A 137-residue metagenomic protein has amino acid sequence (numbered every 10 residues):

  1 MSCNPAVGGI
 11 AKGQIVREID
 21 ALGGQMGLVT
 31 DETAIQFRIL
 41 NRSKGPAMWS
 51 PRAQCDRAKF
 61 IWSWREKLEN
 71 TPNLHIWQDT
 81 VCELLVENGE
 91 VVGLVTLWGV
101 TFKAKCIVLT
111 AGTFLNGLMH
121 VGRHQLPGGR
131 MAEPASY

Functional and structural regions predicted by a protein language model:
M1-E87, W98, K103, T110-Y137: Conserved N-terminal/central alpha/beta ligand/cofactor-binding core
V92, K105: Conserved acidic residues
G93-L97: Short beta-strand segments that buttress and anchor functional surface loops
